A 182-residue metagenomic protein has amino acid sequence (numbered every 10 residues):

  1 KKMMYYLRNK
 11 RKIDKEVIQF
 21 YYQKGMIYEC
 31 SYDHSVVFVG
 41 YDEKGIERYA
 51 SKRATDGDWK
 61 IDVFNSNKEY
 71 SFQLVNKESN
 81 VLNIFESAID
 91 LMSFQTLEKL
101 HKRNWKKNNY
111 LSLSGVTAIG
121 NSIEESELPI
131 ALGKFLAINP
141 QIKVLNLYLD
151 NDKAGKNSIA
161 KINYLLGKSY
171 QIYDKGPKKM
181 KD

Functional and structural regions predicted by a protein language model:
K1-K68, Q73-V75: Basic, glycine-enriched DNA-binding surface that flanks or lies within the catalytic cores of DNA
D33-V36, N80-V81, N108: Short, surface-exposed beta-edge/turn micro-motifs
V63-F64, F85, I123-E127: Conserved phosphate-coordination/catalytic loops
E78-N83, V144-L145: Short active-site oxyanion
E86-S87, N151: Helix N-cap/beta->alpha junction signal
D90: Conserved Rossmann-like nucleotide-cofactor binding loop
E98-D182: TOPRIM fold recognition
